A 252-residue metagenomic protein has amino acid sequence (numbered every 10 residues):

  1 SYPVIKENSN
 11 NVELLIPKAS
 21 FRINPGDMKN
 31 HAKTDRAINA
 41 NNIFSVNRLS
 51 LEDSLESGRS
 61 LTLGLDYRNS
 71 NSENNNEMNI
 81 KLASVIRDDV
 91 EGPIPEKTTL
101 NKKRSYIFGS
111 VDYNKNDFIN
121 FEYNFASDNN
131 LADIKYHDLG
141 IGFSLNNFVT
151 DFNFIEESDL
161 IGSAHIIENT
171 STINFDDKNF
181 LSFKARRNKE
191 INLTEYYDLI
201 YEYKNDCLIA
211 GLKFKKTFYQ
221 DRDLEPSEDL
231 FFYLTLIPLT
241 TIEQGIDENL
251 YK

Functional and structural regions predicted by a protein language model:
S1-K252: Outer-membrane beta-barrel translocator/pore domains, especially the C-terminal barrels of Gram-negative outer-membrane
